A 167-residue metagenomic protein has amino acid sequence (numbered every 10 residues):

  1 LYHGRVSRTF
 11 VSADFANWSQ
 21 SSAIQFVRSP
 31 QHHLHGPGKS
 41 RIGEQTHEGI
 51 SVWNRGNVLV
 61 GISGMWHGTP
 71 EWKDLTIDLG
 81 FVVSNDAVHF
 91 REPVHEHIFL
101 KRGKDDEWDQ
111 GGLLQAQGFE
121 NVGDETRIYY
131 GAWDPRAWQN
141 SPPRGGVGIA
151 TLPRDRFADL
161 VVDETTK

Functional and structural regions predicted by a protein language model:
L1-K167: Carbohydrate-active catalytic/glycan-binding domains of CAZyme proteins, especially the secreted or lumenal ectodomains
